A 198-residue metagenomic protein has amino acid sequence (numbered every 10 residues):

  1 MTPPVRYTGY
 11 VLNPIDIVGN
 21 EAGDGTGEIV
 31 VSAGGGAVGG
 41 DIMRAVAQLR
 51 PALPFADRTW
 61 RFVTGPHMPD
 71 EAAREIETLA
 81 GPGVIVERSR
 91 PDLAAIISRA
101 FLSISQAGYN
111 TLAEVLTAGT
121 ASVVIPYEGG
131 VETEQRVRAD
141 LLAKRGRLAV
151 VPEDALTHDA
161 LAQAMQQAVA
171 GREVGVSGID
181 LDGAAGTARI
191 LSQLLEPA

Functional and structural regions predicted by a protein language model:
M1-Y7: Active-site-proximal region of nucleotide-activated glycan assembly enzymes, centered on histidine/acidic-rich loops
V5, G83-I85, L148: Short, conserved active-site loop motifs that form the nucleotide-linked donor/cofactor pocket
G9-L102, D154: Donor-nucleotide binding loops and adjacent catalytic segments primarily of GT-B fold Leloir glycosyltransferases
E71-A72, P91-D92, N110-T111, A160 (+1 more regions): Short acidic active-site motifs
D92-Q135: A donor-sugar binding/catalytic signature common to diverse glycosyltransferases and related nucleotide-sugar
G130-A164: Change "using UDP/GDP/dTDP sugars" to "using nucleotide sugars
A162-A198: C-terminal amphipathic helix plus adjacent low-complexity, charged tail appended to glycosyltransferase catalytic
